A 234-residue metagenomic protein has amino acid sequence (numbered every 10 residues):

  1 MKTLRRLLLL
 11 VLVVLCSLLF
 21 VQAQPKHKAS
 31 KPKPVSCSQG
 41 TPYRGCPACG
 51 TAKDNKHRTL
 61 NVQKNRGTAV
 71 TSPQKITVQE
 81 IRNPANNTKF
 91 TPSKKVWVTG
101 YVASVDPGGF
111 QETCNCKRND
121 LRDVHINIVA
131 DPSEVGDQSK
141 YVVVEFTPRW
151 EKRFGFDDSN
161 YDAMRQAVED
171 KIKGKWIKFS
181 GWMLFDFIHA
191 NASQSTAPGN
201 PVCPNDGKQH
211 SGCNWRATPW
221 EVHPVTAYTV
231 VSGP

Functional and structural regions predicted by a protein language model:
M1-L8: Bacterial N-terminal signal peptides that target proteins for export
L9-L18: Bacterial N-terminal signal peptides
L19-A23: Sec/Tat signal peptide C-region and signal peptidase I cleavage site
Q24-P234: OB-fold and OB-like single-stranded nucleic-acid-recognition modules and their adjacent interaction interfaces
